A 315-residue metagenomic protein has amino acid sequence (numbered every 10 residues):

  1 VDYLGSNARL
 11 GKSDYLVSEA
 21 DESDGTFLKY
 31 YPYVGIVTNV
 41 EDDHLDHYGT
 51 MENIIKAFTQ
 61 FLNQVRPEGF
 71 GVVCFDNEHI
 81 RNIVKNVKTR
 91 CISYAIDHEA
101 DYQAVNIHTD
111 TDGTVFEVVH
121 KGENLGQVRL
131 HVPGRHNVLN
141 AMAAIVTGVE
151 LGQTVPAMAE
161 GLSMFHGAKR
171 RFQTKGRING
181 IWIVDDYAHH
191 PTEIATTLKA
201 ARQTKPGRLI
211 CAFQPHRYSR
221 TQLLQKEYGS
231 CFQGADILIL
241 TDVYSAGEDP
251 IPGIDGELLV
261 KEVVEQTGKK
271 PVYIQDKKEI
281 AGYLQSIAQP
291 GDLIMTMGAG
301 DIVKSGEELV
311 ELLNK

Functional and structural regions predicted by a protein language model:
V1-Y3, L16-D21, E52-K56, H166-G167 (+2 more regions): Short gly/ser/thr-rich secondary-structure transition/capping motifs
Y3-L4, N77-N82, D101, S219-T221 (+1 more regions): Short, charged/polar "capping" segments at the starts of alpha-helices and the immediately preceding loops
S6-A20, F172-V184: Switch I (G2) and immediately adjacent beta-strands of P-loop GTPase domains
R9-E41: Conserved nucleotide-sensing/catalytic segment adjacent to the nucleotide-binding pocket in NTP-handling enzymes
K12, Y31, P67, Q233-G234 (+1 more regions): Alpha-helix C-terminal capping/helix-to-coil transition sites in glycosyltransferase folds
D14, P67-G71, K269-P271, D292: Short active-site oxyanion
V34-I183, P206, V260-K261: Acidic, Mg2+-coordinating active-site environments of NTP-dependent enzymes
T59, K88-R90, G122-E123, P133-H136 (+1 more regions): ATP-dependent carboxylate-amine ligase
